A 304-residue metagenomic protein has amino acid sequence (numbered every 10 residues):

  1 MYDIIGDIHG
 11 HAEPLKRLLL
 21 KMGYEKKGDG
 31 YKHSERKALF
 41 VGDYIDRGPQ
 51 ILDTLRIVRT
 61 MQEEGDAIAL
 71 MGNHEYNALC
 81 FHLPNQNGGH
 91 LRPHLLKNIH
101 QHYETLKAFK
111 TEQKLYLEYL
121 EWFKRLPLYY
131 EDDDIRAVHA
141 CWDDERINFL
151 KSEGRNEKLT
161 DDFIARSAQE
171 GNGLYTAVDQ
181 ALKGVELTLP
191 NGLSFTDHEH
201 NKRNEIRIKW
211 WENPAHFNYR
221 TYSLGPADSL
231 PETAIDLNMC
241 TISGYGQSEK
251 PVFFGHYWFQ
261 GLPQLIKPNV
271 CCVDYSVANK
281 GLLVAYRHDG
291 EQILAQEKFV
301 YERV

Functional and structural regions predicted by a protein language model:
M1-H9, I135-C141, C271-V273: Active-site-proximal beta-strand elements of phosphoester/diester hydrolases
M1-I57: N-terminal active-site segment of His-dependent metallophosphoesterases
I4, A38-F40, A69-L70, R136 (+2 more regions): Residue-level marker for buried hydrophobic side chains located in beta-strands that build the well-ordered beta-sheet
D7, D43, G72-N73, F123 (+3 more regions): Divalent metal-coordination and catalytic microenvironments
H11-A12, D46-G48, H74-L79, D144 (+2 more regions): Active-site environment of divalent metal-dependent phosphoester hydrolases
L52-L55, T60-L187: Active-site neighborhood of divalent metal-dependent phosphoester bond hydrolases
G171-G261: Alpha/beta-hydrolase fold catalytic core
D228-V304: Long, positively charged, glycine-interspersed low-complexity recognition regions
